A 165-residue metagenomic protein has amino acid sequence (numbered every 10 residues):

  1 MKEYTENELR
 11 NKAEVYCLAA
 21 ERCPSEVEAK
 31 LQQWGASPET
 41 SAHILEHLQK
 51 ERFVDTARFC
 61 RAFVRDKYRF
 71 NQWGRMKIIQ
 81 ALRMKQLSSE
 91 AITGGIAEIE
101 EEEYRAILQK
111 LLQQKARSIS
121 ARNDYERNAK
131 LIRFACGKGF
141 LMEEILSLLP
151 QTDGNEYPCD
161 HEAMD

Functional and structural regions predicted by a protein language model:
M1-D165: An alpha-helical, amphipathic repeat domain used for nucleic-acid recognition, typified by the mTERF helical solenoid
